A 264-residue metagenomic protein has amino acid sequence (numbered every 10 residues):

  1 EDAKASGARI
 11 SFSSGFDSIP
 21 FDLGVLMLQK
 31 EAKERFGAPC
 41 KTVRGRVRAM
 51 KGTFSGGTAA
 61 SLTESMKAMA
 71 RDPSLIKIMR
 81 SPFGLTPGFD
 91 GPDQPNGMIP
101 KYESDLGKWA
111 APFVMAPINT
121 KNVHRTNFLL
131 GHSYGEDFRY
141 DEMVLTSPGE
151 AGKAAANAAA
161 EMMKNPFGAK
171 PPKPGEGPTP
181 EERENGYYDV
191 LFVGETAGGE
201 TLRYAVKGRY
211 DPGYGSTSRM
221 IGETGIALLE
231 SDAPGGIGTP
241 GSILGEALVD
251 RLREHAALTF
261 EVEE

Functional and structural regions predicted by a protein language model:
E1-G15: Rossmann-fold dehydrogenase core element
K4-A5, S18-I19, L26-E264: C-terminal catalytic/substrate-binding lobe primarily of soluble NAD(P)-dependent oxidoreductases
